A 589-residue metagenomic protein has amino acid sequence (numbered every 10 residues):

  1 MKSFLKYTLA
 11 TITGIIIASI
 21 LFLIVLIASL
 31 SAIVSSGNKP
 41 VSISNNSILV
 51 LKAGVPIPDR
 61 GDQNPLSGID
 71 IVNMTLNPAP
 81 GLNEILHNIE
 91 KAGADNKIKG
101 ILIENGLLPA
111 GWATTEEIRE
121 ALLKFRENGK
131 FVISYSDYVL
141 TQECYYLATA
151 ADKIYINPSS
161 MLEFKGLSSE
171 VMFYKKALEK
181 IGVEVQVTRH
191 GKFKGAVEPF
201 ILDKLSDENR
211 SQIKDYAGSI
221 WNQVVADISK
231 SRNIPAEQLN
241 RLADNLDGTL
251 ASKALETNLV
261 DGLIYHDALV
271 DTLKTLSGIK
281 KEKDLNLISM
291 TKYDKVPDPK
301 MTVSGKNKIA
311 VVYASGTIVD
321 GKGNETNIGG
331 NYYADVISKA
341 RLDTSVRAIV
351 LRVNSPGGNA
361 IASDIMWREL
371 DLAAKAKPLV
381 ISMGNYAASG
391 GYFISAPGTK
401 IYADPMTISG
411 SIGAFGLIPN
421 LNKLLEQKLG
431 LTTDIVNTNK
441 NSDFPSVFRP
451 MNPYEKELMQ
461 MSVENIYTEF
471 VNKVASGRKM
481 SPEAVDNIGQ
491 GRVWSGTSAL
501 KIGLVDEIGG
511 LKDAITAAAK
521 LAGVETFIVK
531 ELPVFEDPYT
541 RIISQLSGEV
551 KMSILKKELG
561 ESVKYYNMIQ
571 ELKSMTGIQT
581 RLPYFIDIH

Functional and structural regions predicted by a protein language model:
K2-S42, N46: N-terminal type II signal-anchor transmembrane helix that functions as the membrane-insertion/stop-transfer segment
P40, L49-V171, K300-L424, E464: Cleft-lining beta-strand/loop regions that shape enzyme active-site pockets
S42-N45, M301-K306, Q427, G523 (+1 more regions): Extracellular/periplasmic catalytic domains that process cell-envelope and extracellular macromolecules
K175-K274, N422-I502, D506-I508, K512-A517 (+2 more regions): Charged, glycine-interspersed solvent-exposed loop segments at helix/strand-loop junctions that cap or gate access
K230-S231, D261-G305, F415, V471-G477 (+1 more regions): C-terminal long alpha-helix characteristic of the crotonase
R241, V353-G358, Y386, I412 (+3 more regions): Acidic/histidine-enriched alpha-helical segments
K300, S304-I309, Y313-A340, T344-S345 (+2 more regions): Intrinsic disorder and flexible/low-complexity segments
I361-I365, S498-K501, I543-Q545: Short glycine/threonine-rich loop-to-helix capping motif typified by GTGT followed within a few residues by an Asp-Pro
